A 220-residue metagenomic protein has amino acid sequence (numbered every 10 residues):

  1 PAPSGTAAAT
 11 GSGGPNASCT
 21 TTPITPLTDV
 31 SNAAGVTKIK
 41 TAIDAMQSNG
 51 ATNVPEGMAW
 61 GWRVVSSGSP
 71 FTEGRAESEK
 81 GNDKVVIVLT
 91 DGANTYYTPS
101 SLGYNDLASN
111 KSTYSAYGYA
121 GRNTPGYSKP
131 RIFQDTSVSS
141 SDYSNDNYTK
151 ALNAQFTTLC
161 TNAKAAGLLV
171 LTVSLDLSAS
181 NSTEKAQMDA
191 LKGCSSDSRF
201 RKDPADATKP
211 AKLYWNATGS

Functional and structural regions predicted by a protein language model:
P1-S220: P/S/T/G-enriched low-complexity
